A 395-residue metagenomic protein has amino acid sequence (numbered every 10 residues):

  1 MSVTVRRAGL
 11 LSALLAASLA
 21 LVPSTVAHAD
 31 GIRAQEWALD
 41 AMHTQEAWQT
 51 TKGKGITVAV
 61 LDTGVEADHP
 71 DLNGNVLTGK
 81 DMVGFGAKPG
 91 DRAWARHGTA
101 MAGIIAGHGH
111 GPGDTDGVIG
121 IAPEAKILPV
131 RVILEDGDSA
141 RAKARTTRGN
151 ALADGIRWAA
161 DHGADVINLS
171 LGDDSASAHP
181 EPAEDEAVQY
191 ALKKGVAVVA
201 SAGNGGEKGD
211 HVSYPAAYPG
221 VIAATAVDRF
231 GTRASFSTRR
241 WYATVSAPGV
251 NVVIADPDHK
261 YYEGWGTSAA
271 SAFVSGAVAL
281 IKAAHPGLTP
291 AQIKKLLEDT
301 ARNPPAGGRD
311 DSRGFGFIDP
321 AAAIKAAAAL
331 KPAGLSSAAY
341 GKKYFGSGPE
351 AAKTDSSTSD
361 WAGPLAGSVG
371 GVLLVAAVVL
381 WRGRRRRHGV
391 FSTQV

Functional and structural regions predicted by a protein language model:
M1-L15, T354-G370, L380-R387: N-terminal export and membrane-targeting signals
S2-I56, P70-D71: Protease zymogen maturation seam
W48-V58, V65-T78, P89-R145, R239-Y242 (+1 more regions): Subtilisin-like serine protease catalytic core
I104, V132, G249-F317: Hydrolase catalytic cores
E135-Y214, Y261-Y262: Substrate-binding/access-modulating region of protease and related hydrolase catalytic domains
A140, S201-G220, T225-Y242, I254-G266 (+1 more regions): Active-site-adjacent substrate-recognition loops and nearby beta-strands within hydrolase catalytic domains
S235, G287-V379, T393-Q394: C-terminal subdomain of the subtilisin-like protease fold in secreted/lumenal serine endopeptidases
R386-V395: Cytoplasmic C-terminal tails of single-pass
